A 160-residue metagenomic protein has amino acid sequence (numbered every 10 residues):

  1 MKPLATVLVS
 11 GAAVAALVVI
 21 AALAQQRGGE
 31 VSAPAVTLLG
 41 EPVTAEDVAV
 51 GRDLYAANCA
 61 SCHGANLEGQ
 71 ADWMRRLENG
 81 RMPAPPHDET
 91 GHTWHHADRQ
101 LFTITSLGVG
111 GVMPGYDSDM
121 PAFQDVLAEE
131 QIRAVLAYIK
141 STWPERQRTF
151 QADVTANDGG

Functional and structural regions predicted by a protein language model:
M1-A13: N-terminal Sec-pathway targeting helices
A12-A21: Core hydrophobic alpha-helical membrane-spanning segments
Q25-L54, T149-G160: Electrostatic cytochrome c docking/interface patches
A33-P34, P114-G160: Flexible coil segments in periplasmic/lumen-exposed cytochrome c-class electron-transfer proteins
A45-D47, R52-P83, S106-Y116, T142-T149: Periplasmic/extracellular electron-transfer cofactor-ligation site, primarily the c-type cytochrome heme-c attachment
D47, Y55, A97, L101 (+1 more regions): Stable alpha-helical elements in mature extracytoplasmic
R52, E68-F102, A122-L127: Gly/Gly-Pro-rich "capping" loops immediately C-terminal to redox-active cysteine motifs in periplasmic/lumenal
